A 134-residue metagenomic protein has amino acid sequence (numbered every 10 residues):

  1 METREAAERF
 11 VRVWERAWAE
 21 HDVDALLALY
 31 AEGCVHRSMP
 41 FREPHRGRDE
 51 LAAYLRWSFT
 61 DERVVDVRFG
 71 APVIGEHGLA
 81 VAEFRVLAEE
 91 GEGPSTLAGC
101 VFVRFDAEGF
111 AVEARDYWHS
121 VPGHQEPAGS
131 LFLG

Functional and structural regions predicted by a protein language model:
M1-E2, A6, A52, R56-G134: A beta-strand edge to alpha-helix "cap/lid" segment located at domain peripheries
M1-E32, L131-G134: Short, low-complexity N-terminal intrinsically disordered segments enriched in polar/charged residues
V13-A17, R37, L87-A88: Alpha-helix C-capping/helix-to-loop hinge sites
E15, P44, D106: N-terminal/domain-start segments enriched in small and hydrophobic, helix-friendly residues, covering either
V35-R46, W57-T60: A short gly/proline-enriched turn/hairpin at secondary-structure junctions
